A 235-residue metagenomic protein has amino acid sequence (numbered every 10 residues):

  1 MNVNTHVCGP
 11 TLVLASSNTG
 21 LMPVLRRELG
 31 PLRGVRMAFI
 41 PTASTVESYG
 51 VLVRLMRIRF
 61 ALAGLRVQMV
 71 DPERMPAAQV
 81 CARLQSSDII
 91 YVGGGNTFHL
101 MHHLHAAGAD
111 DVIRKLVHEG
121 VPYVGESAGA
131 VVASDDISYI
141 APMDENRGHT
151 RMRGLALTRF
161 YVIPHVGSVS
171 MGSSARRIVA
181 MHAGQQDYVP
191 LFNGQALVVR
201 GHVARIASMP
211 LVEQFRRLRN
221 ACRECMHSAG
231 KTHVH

Functional and structural regions predicted by a protein language model:
N2-R33, F39-I40, Y49-R54, I58-R59 (+1 more regions): C-terminal and late-domain segments of enzyme folds
T11-V13, G64, G94-L100, Y161-P164: Short, basic, glycine/proline-bearing loop/turn elements
L14, M69, V92, V124-E126 (+1 more regions): General beta-strand structural signal in soluble alpha/beta enzymes
S16-T19, V46-A82: Class I S-adenosyl-L-methionine
A38, I89-G93, V124-G125, V162-I163: Structural motif
L65-P122: Flexible gly/pro-rich beta->alpha loop and the following alpha-helix that scaffold active-site loops
H99-H105, A109-S168: Class I SAM-dependent methyltransferase SAM-binding "motif I" and its flanking Rossmann-like core
